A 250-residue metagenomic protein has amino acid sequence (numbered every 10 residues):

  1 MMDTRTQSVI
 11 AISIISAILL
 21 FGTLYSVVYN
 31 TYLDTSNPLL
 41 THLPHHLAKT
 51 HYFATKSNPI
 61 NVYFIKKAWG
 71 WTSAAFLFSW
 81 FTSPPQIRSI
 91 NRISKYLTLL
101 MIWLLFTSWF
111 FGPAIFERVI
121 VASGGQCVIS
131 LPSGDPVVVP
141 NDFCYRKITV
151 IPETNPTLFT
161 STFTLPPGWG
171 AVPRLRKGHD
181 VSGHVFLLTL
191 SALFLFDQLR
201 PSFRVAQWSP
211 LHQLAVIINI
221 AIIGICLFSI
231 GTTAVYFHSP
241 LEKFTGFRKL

Functional and structural regions predicted by a protein language model:
M1-L250: Terminal transmembrane helix and immediately flanking juxtamembrane interfaces of multi-pass membrane proteins
